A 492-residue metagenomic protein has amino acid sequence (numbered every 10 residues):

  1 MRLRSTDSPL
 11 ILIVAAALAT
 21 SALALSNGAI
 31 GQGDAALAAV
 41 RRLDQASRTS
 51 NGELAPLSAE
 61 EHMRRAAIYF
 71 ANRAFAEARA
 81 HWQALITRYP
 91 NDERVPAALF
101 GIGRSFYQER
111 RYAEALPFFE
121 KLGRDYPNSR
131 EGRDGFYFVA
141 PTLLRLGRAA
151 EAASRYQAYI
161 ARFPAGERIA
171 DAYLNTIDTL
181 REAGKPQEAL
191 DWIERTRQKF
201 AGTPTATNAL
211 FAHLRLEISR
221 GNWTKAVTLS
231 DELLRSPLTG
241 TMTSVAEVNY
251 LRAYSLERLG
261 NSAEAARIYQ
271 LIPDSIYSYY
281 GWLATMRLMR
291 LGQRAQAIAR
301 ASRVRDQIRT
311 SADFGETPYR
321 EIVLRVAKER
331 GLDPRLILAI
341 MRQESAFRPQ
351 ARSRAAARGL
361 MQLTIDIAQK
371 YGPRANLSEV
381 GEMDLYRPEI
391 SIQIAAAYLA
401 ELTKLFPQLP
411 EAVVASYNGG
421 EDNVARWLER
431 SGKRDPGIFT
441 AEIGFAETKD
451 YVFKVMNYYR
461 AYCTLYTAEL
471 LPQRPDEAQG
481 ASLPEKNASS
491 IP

Functional and structural regions predicted by a protein language model:
R2-A17, S21-Y386, A397-E401, L405 (+4 more regions): Acidic, polar-rich low-complexity tracts and alpha-helical solenoid repeat scaffolds
I394: Active-site/ligand-binding surface loops and adjacent short beta/alpha elements that line catalytic pockets across
Q408-L409, G420: Short loop-to-helix capping motifs
E421, Y459: Short amphipathic alpha-helical/adjacent loop interface patches that line ligand and macromolecule-binding sites
T448-V452: Short, flexible loop segments at boundaries between secondary-structure elements
